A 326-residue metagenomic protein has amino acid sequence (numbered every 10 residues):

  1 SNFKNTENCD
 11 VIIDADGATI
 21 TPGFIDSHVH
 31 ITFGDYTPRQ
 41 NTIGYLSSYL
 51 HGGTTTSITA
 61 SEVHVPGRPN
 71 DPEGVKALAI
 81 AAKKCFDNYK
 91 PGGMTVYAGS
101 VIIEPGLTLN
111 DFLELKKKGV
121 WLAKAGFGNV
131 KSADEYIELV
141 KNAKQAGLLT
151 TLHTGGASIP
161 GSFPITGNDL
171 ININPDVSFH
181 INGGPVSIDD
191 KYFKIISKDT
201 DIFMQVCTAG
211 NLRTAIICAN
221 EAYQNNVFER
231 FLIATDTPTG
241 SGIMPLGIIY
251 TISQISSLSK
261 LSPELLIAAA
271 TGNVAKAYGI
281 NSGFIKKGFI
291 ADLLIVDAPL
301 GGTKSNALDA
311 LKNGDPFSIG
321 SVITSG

Functional and structural regions predicted by a protein language model:
S1-T21: Histidine-rich, glycine-flanked metal-binding segment
G17, H28, Y49, G53 (+8 more regions): Divalent metal-coordination and catalytic microenvironments
A18-I20, F24, G34-M94, P105-K118: Alpha-helical scaffold segments that flank or form the walls of functional sites
P22-G23, G52-A81, F163-V177, K194-F203 (+4 more regions): Active-site gating loops and adjacent loop-to-helix segments of metal-dependent hydrolytic enzymes
P22-G34, T151-G155: Histidine-centered catalytic micro-motifs
W121-G242, S259: Active-site core of metal-dependent hydrolases
N220-P299: His/Asp/Glu-enriched, well-ordered alpha-helical/loop segment that forms or immediately abuts the divalent-metal
A291-G326: C-terminal cap of metal-dependent C-N hydrolases
